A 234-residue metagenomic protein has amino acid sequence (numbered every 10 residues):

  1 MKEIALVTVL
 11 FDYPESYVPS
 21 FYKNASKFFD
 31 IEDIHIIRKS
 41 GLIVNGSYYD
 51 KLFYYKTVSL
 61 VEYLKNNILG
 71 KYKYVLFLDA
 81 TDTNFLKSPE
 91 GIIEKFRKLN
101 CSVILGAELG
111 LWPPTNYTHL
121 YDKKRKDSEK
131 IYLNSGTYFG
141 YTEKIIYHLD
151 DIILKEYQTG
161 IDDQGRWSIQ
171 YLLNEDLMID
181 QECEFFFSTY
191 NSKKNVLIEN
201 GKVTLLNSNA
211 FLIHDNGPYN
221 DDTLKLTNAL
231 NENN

Functional and structural regions predicted by a protein language model:
M1-V7, Y17, G91, L99 (+1 more regions): Juxtamembrane luminal stem/stalk of type II transmembrane Golgi/ER carbohydrate-processing enzymes
M1-Y74, E143: N-terminal anchoring/stem segment of glycosyltransferases
V18-F28, T118-Y121, L224-N231: Short, aromatic/basic amphipathic alpha-helical patches
S26-I36, K98-I104, L172-D180, N233-N234: Structural alpha-beta junctions
N45-L78, N84-S88, K130-L133, D162-L172: A conserved donor-nucleotide-binding helix/loop in the catalytic core of Leloir-type glycosyltransferases
Y72, N100-S102, S208-A210: Short, high-confidence coil segments that cap the C-terminus of an alpha-helix and link into the following beta-strand
T83-R125: Conserved donor-nucleotide/metal-binding helix-loop-beta segment in metal-dependent transferases, i.e., the alpha-helix
K130-N233: Catalytic core and acceptor-binding pocket of nucleotide-sugar-dependent glycosyltransferases
